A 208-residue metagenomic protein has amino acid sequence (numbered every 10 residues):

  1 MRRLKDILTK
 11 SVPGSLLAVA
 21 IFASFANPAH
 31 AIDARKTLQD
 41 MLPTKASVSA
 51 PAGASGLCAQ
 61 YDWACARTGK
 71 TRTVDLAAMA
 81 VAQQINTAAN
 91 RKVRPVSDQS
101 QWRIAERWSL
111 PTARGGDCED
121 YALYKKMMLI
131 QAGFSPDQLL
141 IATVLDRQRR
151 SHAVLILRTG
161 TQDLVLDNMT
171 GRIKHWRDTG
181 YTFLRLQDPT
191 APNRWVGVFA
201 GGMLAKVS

Functional and structural regions predicted by a protein language model:
R2-L4, G14, P28-S208: A structural boundary/capping signal
T9-V19: Sec-dependent N-terminal signal peptides
A20-A29: C-terminal segment of classical bacterial N-terminal signal peptides
